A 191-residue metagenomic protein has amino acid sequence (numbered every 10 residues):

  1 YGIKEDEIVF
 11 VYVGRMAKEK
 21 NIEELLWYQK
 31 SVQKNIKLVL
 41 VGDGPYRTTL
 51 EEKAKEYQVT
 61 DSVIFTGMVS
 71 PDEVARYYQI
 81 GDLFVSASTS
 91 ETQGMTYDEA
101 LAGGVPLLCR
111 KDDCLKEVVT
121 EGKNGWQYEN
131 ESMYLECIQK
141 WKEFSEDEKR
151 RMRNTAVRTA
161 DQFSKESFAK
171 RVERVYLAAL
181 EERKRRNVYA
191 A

Functional and structural regions predicted by a protein language model:
I8-S31, I36-L38, P45-E51: A conserved mid-protein helix/loop that constitutes part of the nucleotide-sugar donor-binding site
E51-V69: Nucleotide-activated donor-binding/catalytic signature segment of Leloir-type glycosyltransferases, i.e., the conserved
M68-V69, R76-G81: Short alpha-helical donor nucleotide-sugar binding micro-motif in glycosyltransferases
A75, Q93, Y97-A102, K116-E117: Short alpha-helical segment that forms part of, or immediately flanks, the ligand-binding pocket in carbohydrate-active
T89: Aromatic "clamp/platform" in nucleotide-sugar-dependent glycosyltransferases that forms part of the donor/acceptor
P106-C109: Short hydrophobic beta-strand element within catalytic cores of glycosyltransferases and related nucleotide-activated
E121-S132, K140-E146: Conserved acidic donor-binding segment of nucleotide-sugar-dependent glycosyltransferases
R150-R185: A charged, aromatic-enriched C-terminal amphipathic alpha-helix characteristic of glycosyltransferases across folds
